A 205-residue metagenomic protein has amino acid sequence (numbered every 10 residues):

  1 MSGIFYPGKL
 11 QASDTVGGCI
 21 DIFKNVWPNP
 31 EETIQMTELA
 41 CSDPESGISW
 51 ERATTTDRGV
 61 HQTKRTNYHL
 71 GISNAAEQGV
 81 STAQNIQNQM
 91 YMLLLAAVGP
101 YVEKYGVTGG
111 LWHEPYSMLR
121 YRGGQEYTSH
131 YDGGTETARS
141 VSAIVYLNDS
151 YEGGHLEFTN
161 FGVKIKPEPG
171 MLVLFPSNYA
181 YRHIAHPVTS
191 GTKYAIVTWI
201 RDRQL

Functional and structural regions predicted by a protein language model:
S2-Y105: Non-heme Fe(II)/2-oxoglutarate
G18, E31, D43-E45, L111-H113 (+4 more regions): Eukaryote-biased feature marking scaffold/signaling PDZ-domain proteins and nuclear chromatin regulators
E103-Y105, H130-Y131, Y181-H183: Eukaryotic intrinsically disordered and solvent-exposed regulatory patches
E103-Y116: A short coil-to-beta-strand element that immediately follows conserved catalytic motifs
M118-G123, T135-E152, I200: Short, conserved beta-strand element in jelly-roll/cupin
E126-G134: Histidine-centered catalytic micro-motifs
R139, S150-L205: Catalytic core of Fe(II)/2-oxoglutarate
